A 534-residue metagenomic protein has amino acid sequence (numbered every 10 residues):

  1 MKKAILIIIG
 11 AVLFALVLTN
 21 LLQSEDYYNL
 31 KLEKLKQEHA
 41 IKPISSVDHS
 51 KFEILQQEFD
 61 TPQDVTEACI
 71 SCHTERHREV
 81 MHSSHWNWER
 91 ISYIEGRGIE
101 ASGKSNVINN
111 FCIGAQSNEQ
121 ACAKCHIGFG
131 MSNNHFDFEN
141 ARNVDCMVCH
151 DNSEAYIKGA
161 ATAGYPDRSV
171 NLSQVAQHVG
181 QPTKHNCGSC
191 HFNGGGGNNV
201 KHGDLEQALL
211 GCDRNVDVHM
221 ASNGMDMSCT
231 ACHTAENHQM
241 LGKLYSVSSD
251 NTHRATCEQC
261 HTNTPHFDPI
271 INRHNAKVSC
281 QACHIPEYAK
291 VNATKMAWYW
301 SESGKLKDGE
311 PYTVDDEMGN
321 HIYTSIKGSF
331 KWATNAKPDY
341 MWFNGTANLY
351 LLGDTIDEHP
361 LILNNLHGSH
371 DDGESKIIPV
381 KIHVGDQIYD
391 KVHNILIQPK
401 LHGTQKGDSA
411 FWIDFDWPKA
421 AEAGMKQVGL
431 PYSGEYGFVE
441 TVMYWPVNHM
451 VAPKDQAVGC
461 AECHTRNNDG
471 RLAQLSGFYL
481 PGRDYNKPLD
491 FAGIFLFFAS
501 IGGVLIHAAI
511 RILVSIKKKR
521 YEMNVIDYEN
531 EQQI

Functional and structural regions predicted by a protein language model:
K2-T183, S189-R254, E258-N272, I382-V384 (+3 more regions): Sequence context of c-type cytochrome heme-c attachment sites
L18-N20, S500-S515: Alpha-helical transmembrane segments
S71, N320, T324-E462, R466-N467: Soluble extramembrane regions of membrane proteins in the secretory/endomembrane system
V148-N152, S189, S279-A289, E462: Alpha-helical scaffold segments in carbohydrate-active enzymes
T230, A255-E258, V278-Q281, V458-A461 (+1 more regions): Feature representing long, continuous alpha-helical segments
H253-H359, N364: Repeat-solenoid scaffold signature
K487-F497: N-terminal membrane-entry
